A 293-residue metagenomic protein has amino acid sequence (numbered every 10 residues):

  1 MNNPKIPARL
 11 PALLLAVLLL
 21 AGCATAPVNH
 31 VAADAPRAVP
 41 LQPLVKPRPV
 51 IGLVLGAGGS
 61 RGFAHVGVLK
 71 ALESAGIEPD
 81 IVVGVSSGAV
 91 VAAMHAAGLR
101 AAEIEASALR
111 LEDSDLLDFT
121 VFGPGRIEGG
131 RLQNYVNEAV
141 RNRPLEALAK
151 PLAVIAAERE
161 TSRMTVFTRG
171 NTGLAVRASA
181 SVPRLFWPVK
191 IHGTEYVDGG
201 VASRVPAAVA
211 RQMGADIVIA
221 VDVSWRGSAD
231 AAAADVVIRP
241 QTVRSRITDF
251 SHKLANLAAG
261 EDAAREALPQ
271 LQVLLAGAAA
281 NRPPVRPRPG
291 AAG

Functional and structural regions predicted by a protein language model:
N2-I6, L19-V82, M94-G293: Patatin-like phospholipase
P11-L20: Hydrophobic helical h-region of N-terminal Sec-dependent signal peptides in bacterial secretory/periplasmic proteins
G84, G88: Gly/Ala-rich beta-loop-alpha elbow adjacent to hydrolase catalytic centers
A89-A93: Long, contiguous secondary-structure blocks with strong helical propensity
